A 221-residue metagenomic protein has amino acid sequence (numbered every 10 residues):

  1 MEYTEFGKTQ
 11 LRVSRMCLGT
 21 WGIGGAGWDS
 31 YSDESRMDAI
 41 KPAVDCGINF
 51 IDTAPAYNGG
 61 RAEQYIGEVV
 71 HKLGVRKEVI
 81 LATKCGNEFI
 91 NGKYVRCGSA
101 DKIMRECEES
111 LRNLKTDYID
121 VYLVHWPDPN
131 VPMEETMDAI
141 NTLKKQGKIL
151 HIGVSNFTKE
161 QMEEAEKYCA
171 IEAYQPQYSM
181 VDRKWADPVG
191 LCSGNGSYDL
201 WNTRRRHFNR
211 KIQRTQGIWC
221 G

Functional and structural regions predicted by a protein language model:
M1-V79: N-terminal binding-site loop/beta-alpha segment at the start of enzyme catalytic domains that lines or forms
Y3, P127-G221: Beta/alpha (TIM)-barrel catalytic core signal, keyed to glycine-rich beta->alpha loops juxtaposed to Asp/Glu that bind
F6, L18, R36, A43 (+10 more regions): Conserved, mostly hydrophobic/aromatic
T9-G27, A82-V95, Y118, L123: N-terminal small/glycine-rich loop or linker at the start of catalytic domains across soluble metabolic enzymes
L11-M16, G47-F50, V75-V79, T116-D120 (+4 more regions): Short, well-ordered coil/turn segments that N-cap beta-strands
G22-E34, F89-M104, W126-V131: Active-site mouth loops of central-metabolism enzymes
S30-A43, G98-K115, T158-E164: Short, acidic/polar
I40, E63, G67, C107-L111 (+3 more regions): Generic structural signal for well-ordered alpha-helices, preferentially at hydrophobic/aromatic core positions
